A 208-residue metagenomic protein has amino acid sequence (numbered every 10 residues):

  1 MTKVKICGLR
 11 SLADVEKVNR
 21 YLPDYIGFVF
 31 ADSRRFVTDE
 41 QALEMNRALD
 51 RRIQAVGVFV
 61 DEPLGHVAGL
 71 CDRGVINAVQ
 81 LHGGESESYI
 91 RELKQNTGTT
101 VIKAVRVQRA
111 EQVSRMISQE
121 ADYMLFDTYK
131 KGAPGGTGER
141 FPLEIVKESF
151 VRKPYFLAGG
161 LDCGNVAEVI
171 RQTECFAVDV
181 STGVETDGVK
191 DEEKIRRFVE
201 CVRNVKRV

Functional and structural regions predicted by a protein language model:
M1-V208: Conserved N-terminal beta1-alpha1 strand-loop-helix module at the mouth
